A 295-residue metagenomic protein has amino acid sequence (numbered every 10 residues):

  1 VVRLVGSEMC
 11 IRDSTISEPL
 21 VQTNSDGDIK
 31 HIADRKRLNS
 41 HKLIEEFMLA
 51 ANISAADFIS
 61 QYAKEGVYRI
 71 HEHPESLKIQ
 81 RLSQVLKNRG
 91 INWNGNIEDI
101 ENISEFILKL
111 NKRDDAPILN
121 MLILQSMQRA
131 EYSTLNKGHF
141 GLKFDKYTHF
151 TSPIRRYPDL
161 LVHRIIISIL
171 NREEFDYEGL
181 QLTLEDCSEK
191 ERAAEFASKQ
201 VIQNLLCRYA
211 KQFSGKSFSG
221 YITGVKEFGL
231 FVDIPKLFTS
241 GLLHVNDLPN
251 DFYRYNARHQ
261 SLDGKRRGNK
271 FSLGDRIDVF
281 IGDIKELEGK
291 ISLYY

Functional and structural regions predicted by a protein language model:
V1-G6, C10-I11: Single conserved hydrophobic/aromatic residue that forms the stacking wall/gate of nucleotide- or nucleobase-binding
S7, K36-D57, S152-R155: Conserved pre-motif C helix in the palm subdomain of viral-like polymerases
S14-T15, S60-E72, I97, E174: Short, glycine/acidic-rich hinge or "gate" loops at secondary-structure transitions that mediate conformational
T15-S17, K64, T239, L273: A generic structural signal for well-ordered coil/turn residues at beta-strand boundaries that shape enzyme active-site
S17-H31, A130-L142: Active-site-adjacent bridging/hinge elements
L20, E72-H73: Beta->alpha loop/short-helix hinge microenvironment recognizer with preference for catalytic Tyr/His contexts
I29-K42, A63-R69, L142-H149: Glycine- and acidic
S54, L77, L82, K87-Y295: Structured C-terminal cores of nucleic-acid metabolism proteins
